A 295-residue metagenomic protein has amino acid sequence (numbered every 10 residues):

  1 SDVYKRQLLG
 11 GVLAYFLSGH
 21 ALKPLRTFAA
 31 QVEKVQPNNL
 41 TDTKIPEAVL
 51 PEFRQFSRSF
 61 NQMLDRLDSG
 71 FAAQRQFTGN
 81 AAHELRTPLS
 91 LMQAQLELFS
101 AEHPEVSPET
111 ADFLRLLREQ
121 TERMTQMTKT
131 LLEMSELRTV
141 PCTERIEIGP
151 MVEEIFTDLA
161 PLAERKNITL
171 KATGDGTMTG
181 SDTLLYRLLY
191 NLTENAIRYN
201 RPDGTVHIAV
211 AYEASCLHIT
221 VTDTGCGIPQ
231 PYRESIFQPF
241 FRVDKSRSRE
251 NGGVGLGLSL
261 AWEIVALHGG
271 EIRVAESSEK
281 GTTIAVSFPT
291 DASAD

Functional and structural regions predicted by a protein language model:
S1-A81, L85, S90-A111, R115 (+10 more regions): Membrane-proximal HAMP signal-relay module
L40, L162-A172: Short conserved segments within the C-terminal catalytic ATPase subdomain
L50, E144-A160: A conserved beta-strand-to-alpha-helix junction within the catalytic ATP-binding
L137-E144, T177-L184: Conserved micro-motifs of the catalytic ATP-binding
A196-I197: Short helix-loop "hinge" at the ATP-lid/N-box region of the Bergerat-fold HATPase_c
D203-S215: Short beta-strand/loop element within the Bergerat-fold HATPase_c
D223: Acidic ATP/Mg2+-coordinating residue in the GHKL
I228-R242: Short conserved segment of the HATPase_c
